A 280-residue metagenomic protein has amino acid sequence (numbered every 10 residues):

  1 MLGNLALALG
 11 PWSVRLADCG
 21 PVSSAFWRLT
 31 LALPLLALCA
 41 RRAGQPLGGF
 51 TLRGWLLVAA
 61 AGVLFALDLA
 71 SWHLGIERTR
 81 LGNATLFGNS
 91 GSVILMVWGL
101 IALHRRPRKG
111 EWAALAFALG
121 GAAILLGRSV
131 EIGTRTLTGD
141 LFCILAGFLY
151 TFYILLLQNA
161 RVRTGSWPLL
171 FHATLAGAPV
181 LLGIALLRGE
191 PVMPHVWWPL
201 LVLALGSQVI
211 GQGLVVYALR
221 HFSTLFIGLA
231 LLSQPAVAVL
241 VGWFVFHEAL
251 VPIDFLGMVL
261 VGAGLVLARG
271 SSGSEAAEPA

Functional and structural regions predicted by a protein language model:
M1-F26, A60-V63, L67, S71 (+3 more regions): Glycine-/small-residue-enriched transmembrane alpha-helix faces in small-molecule transporters and effluxers
A6-L7, P11, A43-G82, G88 (+2 more regions): Specific transmembrane alpha-helical segments of multi-pass solute transporters/efflux pumps, especially DMT/EamA
A17, S24, R28, A59 (+8 more regions): Hydrophobic/aromatic residues within transmembrane alpha-helices of multi-pass small-molecule transporters
C19-L67, I94, W98, F148-L156 (+4 more regions): Transmembrane alpha-helices of multi-pass small-molecule transport proteins
S23-P34, H73-R106, A146, T224-W243: Specific alpha-helical transmembrane segments that line the substrate/conduction pathway and gating interfaces
R28, L52, T85-G88, H104-I124 (+4 more regions): Loop-to-transmembrane alpha-helix entry segments
L36, A40, A59, F65 (+5 more regions): Hydrophobic transmembrane alpha-helices of multi-pass small-molecule transport proteins
A84-S90, L157-A178, Q208-F244: Helix-helix packing/entry segments at the starts of transmembrane helices
